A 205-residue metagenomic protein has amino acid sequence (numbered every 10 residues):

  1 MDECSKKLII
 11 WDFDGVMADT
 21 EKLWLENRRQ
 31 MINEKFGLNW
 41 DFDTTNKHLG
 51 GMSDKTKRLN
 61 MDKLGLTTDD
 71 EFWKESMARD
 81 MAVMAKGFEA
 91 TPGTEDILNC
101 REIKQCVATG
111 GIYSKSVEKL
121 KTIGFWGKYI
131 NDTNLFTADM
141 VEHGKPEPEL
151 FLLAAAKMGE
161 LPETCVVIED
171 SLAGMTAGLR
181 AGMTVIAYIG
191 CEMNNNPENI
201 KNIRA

Functional and structural regions predicted by a protein language model:
D2-C4, R101-I103, M158-T164: Glycine-rich phosphate-binding loop signature in dinucleotide/nucleotide-binding domains
D2-T44, K63, R180: Active-site neighborhood of HAD-like aspartate-dependent phosphohydrolases
S5, A82-V107, Y113-V117: Short, acidic loop-to-helix structural element flanking the phosphoryl-transfer center in phosphate-processing enzymes
M17, Q105, V167-I168: Conserved SAM-binding loop
R29-I32, M52-T67, K119, A155: Helix-loop "lid/cap" segments that line or gate small-molecule binding pockets
E34, N39, R58-D96: Metal-dependent phosphoesterase signature
I112-V166, L172, T176, R180 (+1 more regions): Substrate-recognition "cap/lid" segment bordering the active-site pocket of phosphatases
G190-I203: Short, glycine/polar-rich helix-capping loops at beta-to-alpha or helix-loop-helix junctions that flank or form
